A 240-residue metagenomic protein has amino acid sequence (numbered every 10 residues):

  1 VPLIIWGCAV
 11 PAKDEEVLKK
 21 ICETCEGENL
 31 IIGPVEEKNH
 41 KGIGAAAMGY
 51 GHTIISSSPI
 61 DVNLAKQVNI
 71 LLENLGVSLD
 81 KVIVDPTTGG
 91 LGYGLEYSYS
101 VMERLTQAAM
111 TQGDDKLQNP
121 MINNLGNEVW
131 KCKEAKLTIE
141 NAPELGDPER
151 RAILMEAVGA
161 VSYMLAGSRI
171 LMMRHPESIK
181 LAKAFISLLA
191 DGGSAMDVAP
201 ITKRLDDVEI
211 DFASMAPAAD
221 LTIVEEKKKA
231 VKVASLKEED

Functional and structural regions predicted by a protein language model:
V1-I4, C22-G27, R104-N123, A190-L205: Alpha-helix-loop-beta-strand connector modules within alpha/beta enzyme cores
V1-N63: Active-site beta->alpha loop and helix N-cap motifs at the rims of alpha/beta catalytic domains
D14, D61, D80, D85 (+8 more regions): Acidic-enriched, low-complexity/disordered segments with a strong bias for Aspartate over Glutamate
C22, N29, L71-N74, D207-M215: Short N-terminal secondary-structure initiator segments
K38-F185: Catalytic alpha/beta core domains of metabolic enzymes, predominantly
I179, K183-D240: Extended, intrinsically disordered, low-complexity segments
